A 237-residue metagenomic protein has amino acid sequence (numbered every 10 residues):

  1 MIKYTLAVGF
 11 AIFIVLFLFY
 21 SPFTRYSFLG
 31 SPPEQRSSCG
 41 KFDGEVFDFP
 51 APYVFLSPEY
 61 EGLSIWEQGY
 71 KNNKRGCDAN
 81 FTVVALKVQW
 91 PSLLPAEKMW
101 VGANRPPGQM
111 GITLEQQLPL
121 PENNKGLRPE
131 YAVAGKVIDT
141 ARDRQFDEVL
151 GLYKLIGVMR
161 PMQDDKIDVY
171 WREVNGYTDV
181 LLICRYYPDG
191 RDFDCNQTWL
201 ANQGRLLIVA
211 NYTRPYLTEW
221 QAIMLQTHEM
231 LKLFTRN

Functional and structural regions predicted by a protein language model:
M1-I14: N-terminal Sec-pathway targeting helices
L18-E148: Charge-rich, low-complexity N-terminal segments
Y53, S92, P188-G190, R214-Y216: Residues that cap or initiate secondary-structure elements
S92-E97, Y177-V180, Y216-T218: Short, surface-exposed beta-strand/loop "edge" segments at domain boundaries and coil↔beta transitions
D143-D192: Signature of long, low-cysteine stretches enriched in small and polar/charged residues
G176, L200-Q203: Extracellular/periplasmic catalytic domains that process cell-envelope and extracellular macromolecules
F193-L200: Short, surface-exposed beta-strand/loop micro-motifs that present aromatic residues
G204-N237: Surface-exposed amphipathic alpha-helical segments
